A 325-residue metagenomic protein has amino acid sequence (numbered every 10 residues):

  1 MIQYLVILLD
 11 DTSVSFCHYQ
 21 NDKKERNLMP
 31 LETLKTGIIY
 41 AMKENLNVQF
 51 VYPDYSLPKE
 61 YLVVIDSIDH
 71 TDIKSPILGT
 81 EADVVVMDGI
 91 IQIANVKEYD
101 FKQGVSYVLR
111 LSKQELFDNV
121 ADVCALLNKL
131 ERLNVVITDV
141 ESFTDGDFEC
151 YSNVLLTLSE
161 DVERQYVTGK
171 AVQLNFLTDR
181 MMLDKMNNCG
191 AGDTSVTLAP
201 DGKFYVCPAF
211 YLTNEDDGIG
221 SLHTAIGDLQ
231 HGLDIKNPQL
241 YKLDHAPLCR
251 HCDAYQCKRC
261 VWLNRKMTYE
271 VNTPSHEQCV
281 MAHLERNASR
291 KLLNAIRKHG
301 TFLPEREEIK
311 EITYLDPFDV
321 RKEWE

Functional and structural regions predicted by a protein language model:
M1-E81: Conserved alpha-helical substructure of the radical SAM core
Y4-V6, E44-V51, A94-D179: Conserved C-terminal portion of the radical SAM core fold that forms the substrate/S-adenosylmethionine-binding
T12-D22, H245-R265, M281: Local cysteine-cluster metal-coordination motifs and their immediate loop/turn environment, predominantly Fe-S cluster
N153-R180, A209-R259: C-terminal accessory region of radical SAM enzymes
N188-D193: Short, small/polar residue-rich loop motifs at catalytic or cofactor-binding pockets
A199: Short, acidic, Ser/Thr-enriched surface-loop or helix-capping motifs
F204-Y205: Hydrophobic "anchor" residues
A254-E325: Radical SAM enzyme core and accessory elements
